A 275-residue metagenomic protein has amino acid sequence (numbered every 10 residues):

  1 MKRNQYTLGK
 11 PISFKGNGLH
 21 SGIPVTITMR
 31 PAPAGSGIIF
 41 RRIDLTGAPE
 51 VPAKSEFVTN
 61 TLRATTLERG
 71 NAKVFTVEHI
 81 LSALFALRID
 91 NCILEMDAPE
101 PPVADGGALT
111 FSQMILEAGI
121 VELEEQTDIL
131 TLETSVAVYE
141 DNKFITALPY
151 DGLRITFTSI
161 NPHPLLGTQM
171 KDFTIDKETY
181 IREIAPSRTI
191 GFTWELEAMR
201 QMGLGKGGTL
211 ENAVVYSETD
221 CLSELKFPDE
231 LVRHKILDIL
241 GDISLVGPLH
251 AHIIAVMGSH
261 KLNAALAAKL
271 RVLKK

Functional and structural regions predicted by a protein language model:
M1-D90, E95-K275: C-terminal regulatory domains involved in ligand/effector binding and gene-expression control
